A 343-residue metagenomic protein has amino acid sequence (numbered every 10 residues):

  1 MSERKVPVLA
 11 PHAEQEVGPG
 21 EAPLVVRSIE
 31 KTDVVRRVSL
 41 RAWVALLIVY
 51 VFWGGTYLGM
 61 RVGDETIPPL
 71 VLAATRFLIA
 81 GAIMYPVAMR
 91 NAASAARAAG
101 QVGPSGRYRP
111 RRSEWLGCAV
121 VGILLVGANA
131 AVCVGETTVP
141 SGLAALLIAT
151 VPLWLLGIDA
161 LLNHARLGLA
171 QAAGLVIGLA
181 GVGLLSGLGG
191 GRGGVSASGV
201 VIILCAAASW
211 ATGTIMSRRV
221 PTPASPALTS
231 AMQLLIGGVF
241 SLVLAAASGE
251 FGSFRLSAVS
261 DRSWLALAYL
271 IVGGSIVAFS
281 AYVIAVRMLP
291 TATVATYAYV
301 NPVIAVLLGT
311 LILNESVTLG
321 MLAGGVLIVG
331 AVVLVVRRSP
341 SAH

Functional and structural regions predicted by a protein language model:
S2-T75, V87, A131-V134, R192-T222 (+3 more regions): Glycine-/small-residue-enriched transmembrane alpha-helix faces in small-molecule transporters and effluxers
S2-V35, F77, G187-L188, S263 (+1 more regions): C-terminal-most transmembrane helix of multi-pass membrane proteins
R41-A45, V71-P86, V120, A172-A180 (+4 more regions): Hydrophobic alpha-helical transmembrane segments of multi-pass integral membrane proteins, especially transporters
F52, T56-M60, Y85-I148, L156 (+2 more regions): Specific transmembrane alpha-helical segments of multi-pass solute transporters/efflux pumps, especially DMT/EamA
G55, G59-V62, T66, A80-P110 (+5 more regions): Membrane-interface helix-cap regions at the ends of transmembrane helices in multi-pass membrane proteins
V71-A82, L124-L125, C133-R166, Q171-L175 (+2 more regions): Specific alpha-helical transmembrane segments that line the substrate/conduction pathway and gating interfaces
A80-Y85, N129, P152-A160, L175 (+7 more regions): Hydrophobic transmembrane alpha-helices of multi-pass small-molecule transporters
M84, A119, T150, L167-G189 (+6 more regions): Hydrophobic transmembrane alpha-helices of multi-pass small-molecule transport proteins
